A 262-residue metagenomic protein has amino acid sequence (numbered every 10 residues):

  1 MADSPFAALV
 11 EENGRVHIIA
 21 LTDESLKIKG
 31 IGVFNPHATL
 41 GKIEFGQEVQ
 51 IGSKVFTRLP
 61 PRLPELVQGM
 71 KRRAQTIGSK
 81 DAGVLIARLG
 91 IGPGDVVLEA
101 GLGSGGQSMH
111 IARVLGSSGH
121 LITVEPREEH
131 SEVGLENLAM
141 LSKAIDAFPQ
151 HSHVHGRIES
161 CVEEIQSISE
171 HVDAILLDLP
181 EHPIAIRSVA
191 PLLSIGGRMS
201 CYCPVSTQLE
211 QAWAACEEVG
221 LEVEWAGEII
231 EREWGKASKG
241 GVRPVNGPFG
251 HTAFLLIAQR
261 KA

Functional and structural regions predicted by a protein language model:
M1-P60: N-terminal auxiliary segments of SAM/dcSAM-dependent transferases
G69-G83: Conserved SAM-binding loop and adjacent beta-strand
G92, L115-G116, L193-G197: Helix-to-beta-strand junctions that scaffold the AdoMet/dcAdoMet cofactor pocket in Class I SAM-dependent enzymes
G92-G103: Conserved class I S-adenosyl-L-methionine
S104-S117, A190-P191: Conserved SAM-binding loop of SAM-dependent methyltransferases across substrates and taxa, primarily the Class I
S118-I122, M199: Short beta-strand element of Class I
V124-E170, A174-L177, H182: S-adenosyl-L-methionine
P183-F254: C-terminal substrate-binding/active-site "lid" region of AdoMet-derived donor-dependent transferases
